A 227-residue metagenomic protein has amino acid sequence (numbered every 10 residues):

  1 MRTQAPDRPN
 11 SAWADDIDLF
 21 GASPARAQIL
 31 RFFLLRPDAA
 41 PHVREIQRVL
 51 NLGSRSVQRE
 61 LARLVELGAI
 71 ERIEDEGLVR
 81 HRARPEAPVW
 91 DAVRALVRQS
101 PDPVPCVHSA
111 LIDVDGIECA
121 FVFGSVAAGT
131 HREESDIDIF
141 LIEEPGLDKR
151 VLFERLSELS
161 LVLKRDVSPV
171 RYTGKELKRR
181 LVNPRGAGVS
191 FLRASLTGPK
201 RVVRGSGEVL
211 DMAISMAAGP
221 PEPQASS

Functional and structural regions predicted by a protein language model:
R2-G116, A128-E134, E144-S227: Catalytic core of pol beta-like nucleotidyltransferases
C119-V126: Short helix-loop-helix/strand-helix junction enriched in hydrophobic and basic residues
D138-I142: Short beta-strand->loop micro-motif that forms the acidic, two-metal-ion catalytic signature in nucleotide-processing
